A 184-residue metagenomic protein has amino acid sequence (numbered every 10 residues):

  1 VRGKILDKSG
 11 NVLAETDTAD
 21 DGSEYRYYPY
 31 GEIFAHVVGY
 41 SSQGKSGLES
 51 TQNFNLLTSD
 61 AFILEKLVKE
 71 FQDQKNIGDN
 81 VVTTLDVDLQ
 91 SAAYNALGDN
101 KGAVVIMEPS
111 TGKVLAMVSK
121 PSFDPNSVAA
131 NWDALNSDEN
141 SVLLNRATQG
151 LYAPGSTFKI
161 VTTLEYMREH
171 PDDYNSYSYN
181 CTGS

Functional and structural regions predicted by a protein language model:
V1, K113, Y174-N175: Short coil/turn connectors at secondary-structure junctions
V1-A103, M117-L151: Extracytoplasmic/periplasmic proteins that interact with beta-lactams or build/remodel peptidoglycan
G10, V37, A93, G112 (+1 more regions): Residue-level preference for non-acidic, small/hydrophobic
I63, V104, D173-Y177: Secondary-structure transition/capping residues
K113, L151-P154: A glycine-rich, coil/turn loop motif that links secondary-structure elements
V118-K120, A153-S184: Short, glycine/proline-biased beta-turn/loop segments that scaffold the active-site neighborhood
